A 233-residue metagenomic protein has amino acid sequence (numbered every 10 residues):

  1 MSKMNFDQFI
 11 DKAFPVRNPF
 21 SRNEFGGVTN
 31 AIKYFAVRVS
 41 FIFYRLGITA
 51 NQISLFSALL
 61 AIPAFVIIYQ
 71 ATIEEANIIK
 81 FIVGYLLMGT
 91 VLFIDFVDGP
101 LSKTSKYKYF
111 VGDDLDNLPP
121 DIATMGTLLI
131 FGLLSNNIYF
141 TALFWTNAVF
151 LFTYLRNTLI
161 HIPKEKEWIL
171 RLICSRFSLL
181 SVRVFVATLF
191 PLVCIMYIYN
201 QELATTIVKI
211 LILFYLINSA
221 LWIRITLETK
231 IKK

Functional and structural regions predicted by a protein language model:
M1-S40, N117-K233: A feature for the membrane-embedded catalytic helix bundles of lipid/isoprenoid biosynthetic enzymes
P15, F43, I73-N77: Helix-boundary and loop/linker segments of multi-pass membrane transporters
V37-N51: Membrane interfacial helix-start motif at the N-side
T49-S54, P191-I195: Short low-polarity hydrophobic stretches
A50-V111, L143, E202-L216: Membrane-embedded alpha-helical segments that form the functional core of polytopic membrane enzymes, especially those
D95-D98, D116, P120: Acidic active-site catalytic centers that drive phospho-/nucleotidyl reactions and related ester hydrolyses
T104-P119, G132: Internal catalytic or translocation cores that form aromatic/hydrophobic pockets or channels for amphipathic metabolites
